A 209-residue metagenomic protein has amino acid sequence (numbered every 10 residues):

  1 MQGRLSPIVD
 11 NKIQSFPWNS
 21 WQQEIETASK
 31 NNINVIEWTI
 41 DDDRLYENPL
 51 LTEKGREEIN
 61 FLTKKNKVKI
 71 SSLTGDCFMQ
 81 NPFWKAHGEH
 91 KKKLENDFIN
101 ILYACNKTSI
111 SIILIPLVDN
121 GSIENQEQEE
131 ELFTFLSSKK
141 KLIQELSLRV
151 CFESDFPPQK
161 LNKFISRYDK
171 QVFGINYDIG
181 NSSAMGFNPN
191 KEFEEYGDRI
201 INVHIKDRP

Functional and structural regions predicted by a protein language model:
M1-L102, N106, K170: N-terminal pre-domain/capping segments
M1-N34, E57, K64, S109 (+4 more regions): Histidine-acidic metal/acid-base catalytic patches
W18-Q23, K64-K65, Q80-I175: Active-site acidic/histidine proton-transfer and metal-coordination neighborhood in alpha/beta enzyme cores
I36-E37, S72, L114, C151 (+2 more regions): Conserved beta-strand positions in the central sheet of alpha/beta enzyme cores
I40, L117, D207: Short secondary-structure boundary segments
R44-L45, G121-I123, S183-M185: Short, solvent-exposed loop/turn segments at secondary-structure junctions
